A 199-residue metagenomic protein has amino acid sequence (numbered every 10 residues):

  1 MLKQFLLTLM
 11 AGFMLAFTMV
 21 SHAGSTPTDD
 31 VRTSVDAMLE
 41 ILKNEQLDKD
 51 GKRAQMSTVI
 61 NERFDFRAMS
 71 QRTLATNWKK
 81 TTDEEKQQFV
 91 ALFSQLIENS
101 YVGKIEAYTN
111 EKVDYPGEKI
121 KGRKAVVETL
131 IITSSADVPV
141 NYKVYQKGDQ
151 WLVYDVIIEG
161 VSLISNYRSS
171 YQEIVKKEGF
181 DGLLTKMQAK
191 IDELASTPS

Functional and structural regions predicted by a protein language model:
M1-L9: Bacterial N-terminal signal peptides that target proteins for export
T8-T18: Bacterial N-terminal signal peptides
S21-H22: Signal peptide processing junction and immediate N-terminal pro/mature segment of secreted/exported proteins
S25-Y101: Early exported N-terminus immediately downstream of N-terminal targeting peptides
E40, N44-L47, G51-A54, K80-Q87 (+8 more regions): Surface-exposed, polar/charged faces of alpha-helical domains in mature secreted/periplasmic/lumenal proteins
N99-V138, E193-S199: Surface-exposed, charged secondary-structure patches
D137-S165: Short beta-strand edge/turn micro-motifs at domain boundaries
D155-S199: Low-complexity, intrinsically disordered terminal/linker segments enriched in charged and Gly/Pro repeats
